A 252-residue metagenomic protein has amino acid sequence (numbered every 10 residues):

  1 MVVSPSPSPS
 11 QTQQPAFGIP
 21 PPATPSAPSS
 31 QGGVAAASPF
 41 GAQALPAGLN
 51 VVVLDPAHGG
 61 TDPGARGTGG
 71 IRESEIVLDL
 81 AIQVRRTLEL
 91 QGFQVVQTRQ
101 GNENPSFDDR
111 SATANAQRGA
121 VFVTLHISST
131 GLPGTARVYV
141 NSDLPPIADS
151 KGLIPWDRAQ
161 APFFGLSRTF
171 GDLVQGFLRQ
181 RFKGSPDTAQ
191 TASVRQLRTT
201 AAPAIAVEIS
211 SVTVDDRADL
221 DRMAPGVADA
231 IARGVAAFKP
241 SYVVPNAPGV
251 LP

Functional and structural regions predicted by a protein language model:
M1-P252: Catalytic-site microenvironment of enzymes that process N-acetyl-hexosamine-containing cell-wall polysaccharides
